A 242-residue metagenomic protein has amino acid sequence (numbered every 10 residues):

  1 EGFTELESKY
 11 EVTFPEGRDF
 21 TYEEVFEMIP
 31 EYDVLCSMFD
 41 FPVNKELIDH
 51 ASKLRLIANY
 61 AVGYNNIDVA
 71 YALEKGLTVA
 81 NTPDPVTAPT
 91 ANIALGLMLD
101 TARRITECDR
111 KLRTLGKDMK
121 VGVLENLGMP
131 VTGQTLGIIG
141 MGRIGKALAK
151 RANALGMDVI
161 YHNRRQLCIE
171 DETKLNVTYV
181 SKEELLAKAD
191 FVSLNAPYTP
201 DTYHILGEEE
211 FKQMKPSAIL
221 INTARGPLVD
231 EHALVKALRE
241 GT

Functional and structural regions predicted by a protein language model:
E1-A80, G207: An N-terminal-biased, well-structured beta-alpha scaffold segment characteristic of Rossmann-like dinucleotide-binding
T13, I160, P227: Conserved beta-strand positions in the Rossmann-like core of class I SAM-dependent methyltransferases
P30, V43-L47, R165-T242: Rossmann-like adenosine-cofactor binding region
S37-M38, Y60, L97, N195-Y198 (+1 more regions): Short, well-ordered coil/turn residues at beta-beta hairpins and beta-strand->alpha-helix junctions within
L54, T132-T135, E208, S217: Phosphate-coordination loops involved in phosphoryl transfer and adenosine-cofactor binding
K75, P83-T135, A147-K150, Y161 (+1 more regions): Phosphate-binding beta-alpha-beta segment of Rossmann-like dinucleotide-binding domains, i.e., the NAD(P)
M141-G142: Glycine-rich Rossmann-fold phosphate-binding loop(s) that bind the pyrophosphate of adenine dinucleotide cofactors
A149, N153, L238: Gly/Ala-rich phosphate-binding loop of Rossmann-like dinucleotide-binding domains, activating on the conserved
